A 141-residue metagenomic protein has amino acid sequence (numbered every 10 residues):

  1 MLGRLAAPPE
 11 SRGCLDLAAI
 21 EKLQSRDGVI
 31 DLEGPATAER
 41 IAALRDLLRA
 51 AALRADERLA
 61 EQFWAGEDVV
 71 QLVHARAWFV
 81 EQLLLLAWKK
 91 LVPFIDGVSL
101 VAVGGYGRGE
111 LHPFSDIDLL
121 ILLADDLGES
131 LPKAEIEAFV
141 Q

Functional and structural regions predicted by a protein language model:
M1-D96, F114: N-terminal regions immediately upstream of nucleotidyltransferase
Q71, E81, L85-E135: Active-site nucleotide-donor binding segment shared across nucleotidyl transfer reactions
V140-Q141: Membrane-cytosol interface segments
